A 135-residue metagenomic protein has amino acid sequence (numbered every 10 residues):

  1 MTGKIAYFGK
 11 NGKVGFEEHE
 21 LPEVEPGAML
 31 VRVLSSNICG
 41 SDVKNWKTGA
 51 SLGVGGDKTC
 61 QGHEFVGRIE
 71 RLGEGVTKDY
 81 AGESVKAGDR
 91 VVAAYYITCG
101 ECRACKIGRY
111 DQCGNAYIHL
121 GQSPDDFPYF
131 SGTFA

Functional and structural regions predicted by a protein language model:
M1-A6: Short structural boundary motif marking the start of a folded domain
Y7-G9, K47, R71-G73, K106: Residue-level signal for short segments within beta-strands and strand-turn junctions of well-structured beta-sheet
G9, E20-L21, G56-G62, D125-A135: Short Gly/Pro-enriched turn/cap motifs at secondary-structure boundaries
N11, G49, Y96-I97, G108-R109: Short, flexible active-site-adjacent loop segments at beta-strand->alpha-helix junctions, enriched in small/polar
G12-F16, G40-S41: Short N-terminal binding/cap micro-motifs at the start of the first secondary-structure element
P22-S36, A50-R103: Glycine-rich beta-strand-centered segment in the early N-terminal region that forms part of a ligand/cofactor-binding
S41-K47: Cytochrome P450 core scaffold surrounding the K-helix E-X-X-R motif and the conserved "meander" helix-loop region
V54, D79, C99-A135: NAD(P)H dinucleotide-binding glycine-rich loop of Rossmann-like/cofactor-binding domains, especially the beta1-alpha1
